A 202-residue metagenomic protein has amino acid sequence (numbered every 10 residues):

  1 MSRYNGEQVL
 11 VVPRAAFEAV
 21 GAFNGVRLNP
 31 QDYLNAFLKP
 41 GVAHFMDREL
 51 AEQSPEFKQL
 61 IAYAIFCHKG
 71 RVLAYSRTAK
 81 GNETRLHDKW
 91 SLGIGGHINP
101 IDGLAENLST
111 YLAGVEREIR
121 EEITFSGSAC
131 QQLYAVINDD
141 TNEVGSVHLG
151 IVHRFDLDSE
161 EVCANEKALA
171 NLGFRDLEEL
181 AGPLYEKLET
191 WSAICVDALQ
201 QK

Functional and structural regions predicted by a protein language model:
M1-L169, R175-K202: N-terminal leader/linker segments that precede catalytic domains of diphosphate-processing enzymes
